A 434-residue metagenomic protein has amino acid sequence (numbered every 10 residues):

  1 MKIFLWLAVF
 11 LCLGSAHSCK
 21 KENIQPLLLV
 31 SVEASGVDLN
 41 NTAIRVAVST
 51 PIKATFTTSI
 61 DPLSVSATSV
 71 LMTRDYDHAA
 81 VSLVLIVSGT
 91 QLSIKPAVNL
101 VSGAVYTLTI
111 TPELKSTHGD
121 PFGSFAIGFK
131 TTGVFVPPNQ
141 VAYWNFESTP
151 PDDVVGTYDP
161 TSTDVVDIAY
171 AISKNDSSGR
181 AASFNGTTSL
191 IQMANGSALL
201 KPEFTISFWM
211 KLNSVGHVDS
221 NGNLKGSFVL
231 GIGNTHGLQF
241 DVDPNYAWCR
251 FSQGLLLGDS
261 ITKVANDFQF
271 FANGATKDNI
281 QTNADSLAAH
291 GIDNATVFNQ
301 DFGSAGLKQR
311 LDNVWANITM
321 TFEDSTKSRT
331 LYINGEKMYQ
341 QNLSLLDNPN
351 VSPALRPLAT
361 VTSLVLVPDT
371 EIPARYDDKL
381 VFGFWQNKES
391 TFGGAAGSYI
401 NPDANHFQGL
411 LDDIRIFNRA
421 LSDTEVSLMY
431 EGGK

Functional and structural regions predicted by a protein language model:
E22-P137: Acidic, low-complexity Ser/Thr/Gly/Pro-rich repeat segments typical of extracellular/periplasmic and surface-exposed
F135, S183-I206, F302-K308: Short surface loop/edge beta-strand patches of beta-sandwich-type extracellular domains that form ligand-contact sites
V136-P138, Y399-I400, L410-K434: Extended recognition patches within non-cytosolic domains
A142-N145, I206-L212, I318, I414-R415: Short hydrophobic/aromatic patches on beta-strands that form ligand-binding or substrate-lining surfaces
N145-I172, L428-E431: Short, tryptophan-glycine- and acidic/Ser/Thr-enriched carbohydrate-recognition patches
F208, N313-E323, R329-L331: Short tryptophan-centered beta-strand motifs in secreted/extracellular beta-sheet-rich domains of glycan-recognition
L256-N317: Short, aromatic/His-centered strand-loop micro-motif at the edge of beta-sheets
L343-G409: Flexible glycan-contacting loops in extracellular carbohydrate-active proteins
